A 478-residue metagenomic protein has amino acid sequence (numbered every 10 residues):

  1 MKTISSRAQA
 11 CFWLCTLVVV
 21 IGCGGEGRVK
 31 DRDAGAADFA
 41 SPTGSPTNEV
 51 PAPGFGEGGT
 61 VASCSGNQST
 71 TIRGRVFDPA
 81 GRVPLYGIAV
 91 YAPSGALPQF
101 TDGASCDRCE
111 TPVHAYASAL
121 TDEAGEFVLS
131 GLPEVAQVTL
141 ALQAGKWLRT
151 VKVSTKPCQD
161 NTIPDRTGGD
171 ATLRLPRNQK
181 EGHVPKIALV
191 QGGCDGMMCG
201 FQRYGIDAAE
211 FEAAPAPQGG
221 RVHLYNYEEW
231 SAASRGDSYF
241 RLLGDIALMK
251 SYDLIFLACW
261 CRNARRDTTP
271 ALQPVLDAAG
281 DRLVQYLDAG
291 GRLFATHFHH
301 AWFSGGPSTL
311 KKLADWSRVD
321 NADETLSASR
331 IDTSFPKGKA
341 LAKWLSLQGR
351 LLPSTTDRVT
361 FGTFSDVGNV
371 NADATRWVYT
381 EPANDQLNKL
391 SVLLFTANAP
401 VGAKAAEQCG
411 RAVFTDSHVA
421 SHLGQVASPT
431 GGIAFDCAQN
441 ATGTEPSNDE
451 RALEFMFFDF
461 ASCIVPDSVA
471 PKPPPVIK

Functional and structural regions predicted by a protein language model:
G22-N67: Ser/Thr-rich, Pro/Gly/Ala-heavy low-complexity intrinsically disordered linkers and tails of secreted extracellular
I72-Y86, L97-P98: Structural motif
S94-S130: Short, acidic Ser/Thr/Gly-rich low-complexity loop/linker segments typical of extracellular and cell-surface proteins
V128-V138: Short Pro-Gly-centered beta-turn/loop motif in secreted/extracellular proteins
L189, C194-K311: Helical hinge/lid and interdomain linker segments adjacent to catalytic or ligand-binding clefts that mediate domain
R262-V370: A glycine-rich, often tryptophan-bearing local segment used as a flexible ligand/cofactor-contacting loop or short
T296, W302-S334, N388-L393, P400-K478: Extracellular ligand-binding/catalytic regions of CAZymes and related secreted enzymes and adhesion modules
S329-G424: Catalytic beta-strand/loop cores that center a nucleophilic Ser/Cys/Thr and support acyl-enzyme chemistry
